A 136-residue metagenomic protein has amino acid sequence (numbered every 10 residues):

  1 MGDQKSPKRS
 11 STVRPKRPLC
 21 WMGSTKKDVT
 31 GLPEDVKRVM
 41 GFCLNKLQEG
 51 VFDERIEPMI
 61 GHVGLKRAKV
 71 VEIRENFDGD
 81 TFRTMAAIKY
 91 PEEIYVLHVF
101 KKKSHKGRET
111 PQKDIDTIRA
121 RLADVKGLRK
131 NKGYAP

Functional and structural regions predicted by a protein language model:
M1-T81, Y90-E93, K101-P136: Basic, Lys/Arg-enriched alpha-helical interface segments
T84-A86: Hydrophobic/aromatic beta-strand elements that line small-molecule binding cavities or substrate pockets in beta-rich
